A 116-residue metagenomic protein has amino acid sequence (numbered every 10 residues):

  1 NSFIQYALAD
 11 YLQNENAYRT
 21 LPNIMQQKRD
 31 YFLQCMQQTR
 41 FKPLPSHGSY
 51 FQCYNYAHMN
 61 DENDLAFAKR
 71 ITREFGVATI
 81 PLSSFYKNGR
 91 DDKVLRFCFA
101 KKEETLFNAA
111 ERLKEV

Functional and structural regions predicted by a protein language model:
N1-V116: PLP-dependent class I/II
